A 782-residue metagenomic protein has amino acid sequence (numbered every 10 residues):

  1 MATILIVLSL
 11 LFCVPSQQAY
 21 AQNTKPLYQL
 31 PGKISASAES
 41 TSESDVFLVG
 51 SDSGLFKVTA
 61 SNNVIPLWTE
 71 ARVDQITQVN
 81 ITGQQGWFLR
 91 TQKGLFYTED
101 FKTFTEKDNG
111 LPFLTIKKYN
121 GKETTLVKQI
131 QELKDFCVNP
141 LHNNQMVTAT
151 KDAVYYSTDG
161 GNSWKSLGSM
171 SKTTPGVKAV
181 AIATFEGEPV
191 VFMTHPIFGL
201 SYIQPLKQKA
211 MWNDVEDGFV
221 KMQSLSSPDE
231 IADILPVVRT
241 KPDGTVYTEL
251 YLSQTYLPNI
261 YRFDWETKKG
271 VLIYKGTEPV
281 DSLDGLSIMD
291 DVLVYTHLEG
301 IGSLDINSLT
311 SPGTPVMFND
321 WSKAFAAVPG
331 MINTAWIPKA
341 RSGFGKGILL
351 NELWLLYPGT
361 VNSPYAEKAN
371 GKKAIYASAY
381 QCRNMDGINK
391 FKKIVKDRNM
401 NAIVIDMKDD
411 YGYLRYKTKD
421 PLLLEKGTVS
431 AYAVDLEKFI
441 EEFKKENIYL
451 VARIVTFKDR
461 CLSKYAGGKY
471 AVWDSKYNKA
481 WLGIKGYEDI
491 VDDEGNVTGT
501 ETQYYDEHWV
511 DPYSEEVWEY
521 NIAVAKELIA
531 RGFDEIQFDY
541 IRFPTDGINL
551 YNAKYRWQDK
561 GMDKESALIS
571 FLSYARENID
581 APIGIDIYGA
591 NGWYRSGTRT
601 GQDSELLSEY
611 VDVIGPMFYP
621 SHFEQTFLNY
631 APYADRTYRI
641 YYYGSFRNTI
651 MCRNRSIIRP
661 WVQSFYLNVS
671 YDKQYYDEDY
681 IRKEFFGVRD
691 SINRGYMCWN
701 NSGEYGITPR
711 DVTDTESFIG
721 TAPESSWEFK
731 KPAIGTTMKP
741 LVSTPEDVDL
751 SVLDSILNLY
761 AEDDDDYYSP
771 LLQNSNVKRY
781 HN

Functional and structural regions predicted by a protein language model:
Q22-T41, P66-T82, D108-L141, G168-F185 (+4 more regions): Short coil-to-beta transitions that initiate beta-strands within beta-rich domains
S40, V58, T98, S157-T158 (+3 more regions): Conserved Ser/Thr-centered positions that define the repeating blades of beta-propeller domains
V49, L89, T148, M193 (+3 more regions): Residue position within the beta-strands of beta-propeller blades
G330, P358, V611-Q625, Y633-Y642 (+4 more regions): Substrate-binding cleft of secreted/luminal carbohydrate-active enzymes
Y365-R383, F457-E527: Active-site-adjacent "subsite" loops/lids of carbohydrate-active enzymes
Y376, Y449-K458, Q537-P544, D563-T600 (+1 more regions): Aromatic-lined carbohydrate-recognition surfaces of secreted/lumenal glycan-active proteins
G387-G412, A530-E535, V613, S691-R694: Catalytic domains of carbohydrate-active enzymes, especially glycoside hydrolases
K392, K396-A433, T545, L550-N552: Aromatic-lined carbohydrate-binding/catalytic grooves of carbohydrate-active enzymes
